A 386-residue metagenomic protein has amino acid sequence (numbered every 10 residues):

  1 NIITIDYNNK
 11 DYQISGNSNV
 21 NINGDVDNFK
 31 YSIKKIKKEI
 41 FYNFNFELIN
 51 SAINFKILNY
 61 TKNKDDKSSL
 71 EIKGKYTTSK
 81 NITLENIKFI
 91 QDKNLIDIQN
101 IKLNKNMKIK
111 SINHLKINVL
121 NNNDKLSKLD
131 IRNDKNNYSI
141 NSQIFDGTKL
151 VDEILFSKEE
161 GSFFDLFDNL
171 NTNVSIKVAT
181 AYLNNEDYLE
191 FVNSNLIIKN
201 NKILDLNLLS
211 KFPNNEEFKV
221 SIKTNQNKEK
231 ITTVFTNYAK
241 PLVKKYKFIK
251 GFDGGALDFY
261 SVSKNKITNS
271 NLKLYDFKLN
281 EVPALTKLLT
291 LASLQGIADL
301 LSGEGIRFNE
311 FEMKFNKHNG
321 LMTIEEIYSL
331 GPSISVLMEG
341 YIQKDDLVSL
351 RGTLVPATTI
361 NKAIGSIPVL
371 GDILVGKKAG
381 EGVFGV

Functional and structural regions predicted by a protein language model:
N1-M322, I327, G331-V386: Membrane-proximal interfacial segments on either side of biological membranes
